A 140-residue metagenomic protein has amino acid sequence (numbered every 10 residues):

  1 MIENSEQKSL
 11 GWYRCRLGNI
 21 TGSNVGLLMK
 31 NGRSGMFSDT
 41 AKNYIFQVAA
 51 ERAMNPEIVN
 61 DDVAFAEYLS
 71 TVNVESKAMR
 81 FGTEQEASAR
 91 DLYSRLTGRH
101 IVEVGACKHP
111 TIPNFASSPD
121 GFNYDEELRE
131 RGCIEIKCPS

Functional and structural regions predicted by a protein language model:
M1-E84, S88, L92: Charged, glycine-rich intrinsically disordered N-terminal tails and low-complexity linkers that flank
D91, R95-T97, F122-I136: Active-site beta-strand-loop-beta-strand hairpin of nuclease catalytic cores that positions key catalytic residues
R99-A106: Short Pro/Gly-enriched beta-strand edge/turn motifs at strand-loop
C107-F122: Beta-rich nucleic-acid/ligand-interaction surfaces
C138-S140: Short acidic, glycine/tyrosine-flanked loop/strand segments centered on an H-E-D-like triad
